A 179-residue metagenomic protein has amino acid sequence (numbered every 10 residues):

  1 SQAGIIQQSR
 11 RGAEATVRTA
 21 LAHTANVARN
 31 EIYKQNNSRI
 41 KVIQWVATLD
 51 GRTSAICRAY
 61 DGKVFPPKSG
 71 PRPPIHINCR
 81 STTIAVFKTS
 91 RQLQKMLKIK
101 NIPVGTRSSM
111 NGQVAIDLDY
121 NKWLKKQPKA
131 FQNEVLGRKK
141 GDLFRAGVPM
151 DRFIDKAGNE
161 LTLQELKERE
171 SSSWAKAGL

Functional and structural regions predicted by a protein language model:
S1-I75, V86-L179: Domain-core detector
